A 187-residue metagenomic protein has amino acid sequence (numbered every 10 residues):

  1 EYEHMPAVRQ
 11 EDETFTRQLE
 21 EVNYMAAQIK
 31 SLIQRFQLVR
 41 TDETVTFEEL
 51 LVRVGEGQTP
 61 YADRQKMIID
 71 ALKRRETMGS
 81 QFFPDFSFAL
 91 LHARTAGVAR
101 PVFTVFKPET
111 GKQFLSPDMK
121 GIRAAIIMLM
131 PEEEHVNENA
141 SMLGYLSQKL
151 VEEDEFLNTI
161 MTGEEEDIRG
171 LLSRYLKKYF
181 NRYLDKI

Functional and structural regions predicted by a protein language model:
E1-I187: Cytosolic covalent-transfer regions centered on His/Cys nucleophiles that carry phosphoryl or persulfide groups
